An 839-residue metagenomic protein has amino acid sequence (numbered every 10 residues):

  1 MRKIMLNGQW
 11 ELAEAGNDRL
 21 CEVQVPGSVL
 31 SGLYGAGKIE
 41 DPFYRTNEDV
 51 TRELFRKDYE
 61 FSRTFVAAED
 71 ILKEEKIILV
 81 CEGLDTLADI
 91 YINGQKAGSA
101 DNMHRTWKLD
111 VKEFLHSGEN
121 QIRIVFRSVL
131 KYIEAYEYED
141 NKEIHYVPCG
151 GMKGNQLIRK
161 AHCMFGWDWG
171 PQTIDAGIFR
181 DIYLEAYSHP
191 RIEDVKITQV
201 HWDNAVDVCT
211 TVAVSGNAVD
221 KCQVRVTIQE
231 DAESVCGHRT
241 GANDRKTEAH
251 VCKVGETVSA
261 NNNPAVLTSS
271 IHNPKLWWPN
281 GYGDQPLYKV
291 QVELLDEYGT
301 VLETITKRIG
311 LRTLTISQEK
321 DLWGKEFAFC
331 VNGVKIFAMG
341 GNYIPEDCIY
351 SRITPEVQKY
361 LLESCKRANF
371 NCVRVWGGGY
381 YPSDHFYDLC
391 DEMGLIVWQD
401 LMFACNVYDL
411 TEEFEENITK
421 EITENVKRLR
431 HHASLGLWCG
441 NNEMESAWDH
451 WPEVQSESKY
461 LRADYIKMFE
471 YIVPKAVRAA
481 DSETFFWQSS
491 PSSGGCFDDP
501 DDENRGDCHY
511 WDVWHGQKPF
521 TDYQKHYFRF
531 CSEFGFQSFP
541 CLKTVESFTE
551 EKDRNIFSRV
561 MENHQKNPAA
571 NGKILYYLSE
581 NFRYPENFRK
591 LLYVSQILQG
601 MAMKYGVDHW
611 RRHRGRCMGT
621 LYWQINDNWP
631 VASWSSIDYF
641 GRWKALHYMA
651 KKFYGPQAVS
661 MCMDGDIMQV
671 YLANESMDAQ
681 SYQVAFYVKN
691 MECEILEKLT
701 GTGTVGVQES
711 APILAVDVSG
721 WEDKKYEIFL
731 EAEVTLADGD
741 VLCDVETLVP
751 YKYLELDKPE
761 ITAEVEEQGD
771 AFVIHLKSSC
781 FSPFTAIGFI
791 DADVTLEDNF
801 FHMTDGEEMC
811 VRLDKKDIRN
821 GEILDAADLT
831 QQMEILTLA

Functional and structural regions predicted by a protein language model:
M1-C372, R612-H613, C617, R642 (+1 more regions): Secreted/periplasmic carbohydrate-active enzymes, especially glycoside hydrolases
E14-A15, I174-G177, W438, K475-R478 (+2 more regions): Substrate-binding clefts and catalytic carboxylate motifs of secreted carbohydrate-active enzymes
M103, D168-P171, W278-P279, N342-P355 (+5 more regions): The substrate-binding groove and active-site-proximal loops of carbohydrate-active enzymes, especially glycoside
D321-F327, S383-H385, K420-R428: Alpha-helical scaffolding within the catalytic cores of extracellular/periplasmic polymer-degrading hydrolases
I336, K366-V373, D391-W398, H431-L437 (+2 more regions): Loop/turn elements at helix/coil->beta-strand transitions in domains of secreted/extracellular proteins
M339-G341, V373-V375, V397-Q399, F530-S532 (+1 more regions): Hydrophobic faces of well-ordered beta-strands that scaffold small-molecule active sites in alpha/beta enzyme cores
A368, C372-E416, P500-Q517: Aromatic-lined substrate-binding rim segments of carbohydrate-active enzymes
E392, D409-C496, F640: Active-site neighborhood of glycoside hydrolase catalytic domains
